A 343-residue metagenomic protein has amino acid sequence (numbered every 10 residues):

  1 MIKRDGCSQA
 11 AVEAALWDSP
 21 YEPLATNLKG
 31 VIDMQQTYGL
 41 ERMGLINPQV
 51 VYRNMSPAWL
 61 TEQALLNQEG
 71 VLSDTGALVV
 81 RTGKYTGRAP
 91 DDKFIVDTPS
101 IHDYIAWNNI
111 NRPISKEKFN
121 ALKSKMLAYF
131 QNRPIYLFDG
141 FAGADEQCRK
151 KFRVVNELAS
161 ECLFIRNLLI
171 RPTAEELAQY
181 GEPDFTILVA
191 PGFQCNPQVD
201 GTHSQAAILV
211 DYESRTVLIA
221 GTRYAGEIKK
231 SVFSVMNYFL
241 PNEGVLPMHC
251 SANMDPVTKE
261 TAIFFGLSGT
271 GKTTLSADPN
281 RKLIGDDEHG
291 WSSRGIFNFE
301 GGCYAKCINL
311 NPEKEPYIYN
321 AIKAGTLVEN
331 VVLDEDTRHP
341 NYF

Functional and structural regions predicted by a protein language model:
V12, L16-Q179: N-terminal accessory targeting/assembly segments
Y21-G76, K84-Y85, P241, H249-L267 (+2 more regions): Glycine-rich, often acidic-flanked micro-motifs that create phosphate/phosphodiester-binding or positioning elements
Y129, S234-F239, D278-K282: Generic, well-ordered alpha-helical scaffold segments in large soluble proteins
I135-G140, I263, I284-G285: A structural signal for short, well-ordered beta-strand segments and their strand-loop junctions that often border
P183-F185, V189-F239: Charged, amphipathic alpha-helical linker segments immediately N-terminal to NTP-binding catalytic cores
S204-A206, M248-S251: Short glycine-rich loop/turn motifs
G271: Conserved glycine(s) of the Walker
